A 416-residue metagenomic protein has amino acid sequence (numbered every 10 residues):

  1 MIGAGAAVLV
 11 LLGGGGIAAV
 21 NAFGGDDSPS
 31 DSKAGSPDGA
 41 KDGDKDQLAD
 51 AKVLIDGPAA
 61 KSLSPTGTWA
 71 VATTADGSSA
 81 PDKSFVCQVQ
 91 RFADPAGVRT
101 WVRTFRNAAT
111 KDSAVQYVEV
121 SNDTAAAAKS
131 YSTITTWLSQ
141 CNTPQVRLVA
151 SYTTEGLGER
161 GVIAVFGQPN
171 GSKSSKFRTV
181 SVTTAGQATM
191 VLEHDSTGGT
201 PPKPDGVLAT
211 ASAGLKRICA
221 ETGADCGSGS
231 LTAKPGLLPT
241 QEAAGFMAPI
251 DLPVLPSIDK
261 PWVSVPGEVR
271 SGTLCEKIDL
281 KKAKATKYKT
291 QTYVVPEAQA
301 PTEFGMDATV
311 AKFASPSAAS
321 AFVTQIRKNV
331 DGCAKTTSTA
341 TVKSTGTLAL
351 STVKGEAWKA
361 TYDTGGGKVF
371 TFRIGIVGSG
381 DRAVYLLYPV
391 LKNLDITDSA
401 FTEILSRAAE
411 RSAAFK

Functional and structural regions predicted by a protein language model:
M1-P29: Hydrophobic single-pass membrane-targeting/anchoring helices
S28-W101, Q145, A220-V295, T336-T339: N-terminal "mature-domain start" segment
A75-P81, S132-T179, R327-I374: Short Gly/Thr-rich strand-loop-strand
V98-S132, K289-T324: A short acidic-to-branched-hydrophobic micro-motif
D112-V115, A128-K129, T133-A220: Long, acidic/polar, low-complexity amphipathic helices and coiled-coil-like
A114-Y117, Q187-S196, D307-T309, D381-V390: Short, well-ordered beta-strand elements
D195-L237, P389-K416: Surface-exposed amphipathic alpha-helical segments
D259-D307, T324-D331, K335-K416: Hydrophilic extracytoplasmic domains
